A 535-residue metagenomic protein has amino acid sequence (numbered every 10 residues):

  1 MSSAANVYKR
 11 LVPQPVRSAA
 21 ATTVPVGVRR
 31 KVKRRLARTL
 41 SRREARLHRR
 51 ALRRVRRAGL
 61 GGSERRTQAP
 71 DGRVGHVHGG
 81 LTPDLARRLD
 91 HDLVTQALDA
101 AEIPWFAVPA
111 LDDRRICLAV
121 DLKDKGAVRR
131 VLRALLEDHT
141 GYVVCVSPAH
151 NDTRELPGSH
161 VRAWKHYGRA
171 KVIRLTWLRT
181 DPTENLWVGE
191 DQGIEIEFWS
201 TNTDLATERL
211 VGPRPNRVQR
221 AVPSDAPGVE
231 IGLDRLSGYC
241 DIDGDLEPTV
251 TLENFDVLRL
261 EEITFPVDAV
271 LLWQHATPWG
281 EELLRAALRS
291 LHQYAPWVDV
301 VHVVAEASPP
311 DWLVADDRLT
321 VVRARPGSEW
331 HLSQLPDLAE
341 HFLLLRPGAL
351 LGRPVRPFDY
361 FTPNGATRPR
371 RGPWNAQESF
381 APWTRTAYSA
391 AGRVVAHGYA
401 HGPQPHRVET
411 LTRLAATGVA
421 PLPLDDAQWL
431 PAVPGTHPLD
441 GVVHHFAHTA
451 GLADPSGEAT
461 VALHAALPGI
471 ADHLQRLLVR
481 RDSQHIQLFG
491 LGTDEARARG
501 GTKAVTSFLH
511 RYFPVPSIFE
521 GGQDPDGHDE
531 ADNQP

Functional and structural regions predicted by a protein language model:
M1-R54: Boundary detector for helix-to-coil junctions that initiate low-complexity/charged tails
R35-A127, V222-V322, R481-P535: N-terminal anchoring/stem segment of glycosyltransferases
L85, L89-L246, L260-E261: Long, charge-dense tracts
Y142, A149-N151, E155-S159, A163-W164 (+4 more regions): Long, low-complexity C-terminal extensions of enzymes
E306-E340, P357: Active-site-proximal specificity loops/subdomain of glycosyltransferases
A339-L350: Short beta-strand-to-loop acidic/aromatic patch adjacent to the donor-nucleotide binding site
A349-F361: Acidic donor-binding/catalytic loop of UDP-sugar-dependent glycosyltransferases, especially processive GT2
D359-H437: Long, charge-rich alpha-helical interaction segments
